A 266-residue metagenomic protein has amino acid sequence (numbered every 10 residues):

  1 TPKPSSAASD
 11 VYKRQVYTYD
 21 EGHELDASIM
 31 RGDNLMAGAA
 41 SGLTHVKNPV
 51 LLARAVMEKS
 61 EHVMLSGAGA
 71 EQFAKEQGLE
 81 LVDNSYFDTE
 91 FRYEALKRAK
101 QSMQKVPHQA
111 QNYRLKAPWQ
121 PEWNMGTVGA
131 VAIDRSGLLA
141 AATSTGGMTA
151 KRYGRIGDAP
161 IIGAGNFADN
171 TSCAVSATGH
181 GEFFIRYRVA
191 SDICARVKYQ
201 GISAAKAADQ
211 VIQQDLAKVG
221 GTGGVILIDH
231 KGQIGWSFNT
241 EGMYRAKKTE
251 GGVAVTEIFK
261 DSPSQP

Functional and structural regions predicted by a protein language model:
T1-A8, Y12: Single conserved hydrophobic/aromatic residue that forms the stacking wall/gate of nucleotide- or nucleobase-binding
D10-I29: Short, surface-exposed glycine/acidic/tryptophan-bearing loops
D20-E24, M125, N170, R188: Short, solvent-exposed loop/turn segments at the edges of secondary structure
H23-A27, N34-W123, S191-D192, I202-P266: C-terminal binding/interaction regions
D26-S28, M64-L65, V131, A140-A141 (+1 more regions): Structural recognition of the beta-strand scaffold that forms the well-ordered cores of secreted hydrolase catalytic
V106-R152: Internal active-site segments that recognize and position negatively charged phosphoryl groups and nucleotide moieties
T145-R186, D192-V197: Conserved mixed alpha/beta catalytic, RNA-binding, or beta-rich assembly cores of soluble enzyme, regulatory
